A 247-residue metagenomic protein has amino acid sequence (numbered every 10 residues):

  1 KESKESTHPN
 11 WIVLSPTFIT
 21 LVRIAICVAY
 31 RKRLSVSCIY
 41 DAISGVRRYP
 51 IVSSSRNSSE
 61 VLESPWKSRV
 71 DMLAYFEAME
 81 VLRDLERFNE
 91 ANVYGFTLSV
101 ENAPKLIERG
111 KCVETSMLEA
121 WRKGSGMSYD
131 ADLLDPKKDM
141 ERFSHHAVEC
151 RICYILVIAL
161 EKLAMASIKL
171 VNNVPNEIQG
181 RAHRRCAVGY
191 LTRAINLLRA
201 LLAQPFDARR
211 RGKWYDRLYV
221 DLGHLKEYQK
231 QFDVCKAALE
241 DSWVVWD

Functional and structural regions predicted by a protein language model:
K1-T192: N-terminal alpha-helical interaction modules that lie
D139-H145, A200-R209, A237-W246: Solenoid-like repeat scaffolds
V148, C186, Y190-R211: Active-site-proximal segments of catalytic enzyme domains that coordinate small-molecule cofactors or metal ions
Y154-E161, M165, R199, G212-G223: Contiguous, well-ordered alpha-helical segments that form the cores/surfaces of helical PPI scaffolds
L160-S167, V171, P205, L222-K226 (+2 more regions): Helix-turn/linker elements and helix-coil junctions of extended alpha-helical scaffolds
T192-A200, Y228-D241: Alpha-helical repeat scaffolds
R210, W214, K230-F232: Intrinsically disordered, low-complexity regions enriched in proline, serine, glycine and charged residues
W214, W246-D247: A positional "C-terminalness" feature that preferentially activates on distal terminal regions of long, nucleic
